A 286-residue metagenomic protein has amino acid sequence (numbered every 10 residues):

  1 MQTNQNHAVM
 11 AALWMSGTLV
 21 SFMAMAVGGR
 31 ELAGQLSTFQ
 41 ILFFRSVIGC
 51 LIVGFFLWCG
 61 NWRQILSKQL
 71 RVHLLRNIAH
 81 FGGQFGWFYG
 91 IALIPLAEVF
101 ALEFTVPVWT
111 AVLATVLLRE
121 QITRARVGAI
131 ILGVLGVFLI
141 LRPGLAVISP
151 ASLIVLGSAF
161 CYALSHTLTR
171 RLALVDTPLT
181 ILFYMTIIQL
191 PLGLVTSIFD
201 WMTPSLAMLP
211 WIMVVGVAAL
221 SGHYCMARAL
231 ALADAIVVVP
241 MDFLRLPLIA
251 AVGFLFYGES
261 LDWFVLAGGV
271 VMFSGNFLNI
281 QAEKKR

Functional and structural regions predicted by a protein language model:
M1-L13, V108-F160, R171-L174, F273-R286: Juxtamembrane helix-loop boundary signature in multi-pass membrane transporters
N4, C50-Q69, L135-V147, Q189-M208 (+3 more regions): Membrane-interface helix-cap regions at the ends of transmembrane helices in multi-pass membrane proteins
V9-T18, L57, W62-G86, P150-S158 (+1 more regions): Loop-to-transmembrane-helix transition segments
M10-A11, Q35-G82, C161-L164, Y184-F199: Transmembrane alpha-helices of multi-pass small-molecule transport proteins
V27-R30, T38, V53, L145-P204: Transmembrane alpha-helical segments that form core, pore/gating elements of small-molecule transporters/exporters
I48-I52, L102-V116, I131-L132, I187-L192 (+2 more regions): Alpha-helical transmembrane segments of compact multi-pass small-molecule transporters, enriched in specific families
V99-T105, L172-M185, H223-F254: Helix-helix packing/entry segments at the starts of transmembrane helices
P247-R286: C-terminal-most transmembrane helix of multi-pass membrane proteins
